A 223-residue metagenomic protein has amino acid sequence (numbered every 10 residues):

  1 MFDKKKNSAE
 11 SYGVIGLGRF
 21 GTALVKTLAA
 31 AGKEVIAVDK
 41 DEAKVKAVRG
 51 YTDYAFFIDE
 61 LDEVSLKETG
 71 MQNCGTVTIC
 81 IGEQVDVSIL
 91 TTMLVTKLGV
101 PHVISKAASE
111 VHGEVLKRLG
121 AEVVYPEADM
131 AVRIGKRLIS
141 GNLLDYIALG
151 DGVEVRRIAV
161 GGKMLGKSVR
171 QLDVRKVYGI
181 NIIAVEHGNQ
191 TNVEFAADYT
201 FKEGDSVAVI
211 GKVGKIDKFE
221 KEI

Functional and structural regions predicted by a protein language model:
M1-I223: Cytosolic regulatory regions of ion transport systems
